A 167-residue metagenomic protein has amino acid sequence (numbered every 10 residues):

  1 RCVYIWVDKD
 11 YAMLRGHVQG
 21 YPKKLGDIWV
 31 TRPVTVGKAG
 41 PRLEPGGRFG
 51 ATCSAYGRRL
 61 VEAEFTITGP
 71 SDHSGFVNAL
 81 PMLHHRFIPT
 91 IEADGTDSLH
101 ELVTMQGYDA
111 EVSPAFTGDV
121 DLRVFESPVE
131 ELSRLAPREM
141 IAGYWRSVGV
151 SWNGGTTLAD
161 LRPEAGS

Functional and structural regions predicted by a protein language model:
V7-Y21, P33: Glycine-rich anion/phosphate-binding loop at the beta-strand->alpha-helix junction
P22-S167: Interaction-surface and assembly-scaffold signal
